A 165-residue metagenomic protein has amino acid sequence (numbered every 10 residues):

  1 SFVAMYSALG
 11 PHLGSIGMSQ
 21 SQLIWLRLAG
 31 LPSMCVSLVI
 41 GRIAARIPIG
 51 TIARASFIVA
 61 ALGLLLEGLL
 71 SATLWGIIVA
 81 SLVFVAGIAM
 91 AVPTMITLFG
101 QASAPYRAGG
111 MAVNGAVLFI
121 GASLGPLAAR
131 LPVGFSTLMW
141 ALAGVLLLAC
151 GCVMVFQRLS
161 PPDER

Functional and structural regions predicted by a protein language model:
S1-C35: Extracytoplasmic gate region of multi-pass secondary transporters
P11, A89-A102, G115: Intracellular helix-loop hinge segments at the cytoplasmic ends of transmembrane helices in 12-TM rocker-switch-type
L13-G14, I43-A44, A128-T137: Interfacial helix-cap and linker-helix signal at transmembrane-aqueous boundaries of multi-pass secondary transporters
R27-P32, L82, A112-I120: Transmembrane alpha-helical cores of Major Facilitator Superfamily
V36-I49, V133: Helix-to-loop junctions at the C-terminal end of transmembrane segments in multipass secondary transporters
G50-M95: C-terminal transmembrane helical hairpin of 12-TM major facilitator-type secondary transporters
Q101-F135, L142: A late C-terminal transmembrane helix in Major Facilitator Superfamily
M139-Q157: Symmetry-related core transmembrane helices of the 12-TM Major Facilitator Superfamily/SLC fold
